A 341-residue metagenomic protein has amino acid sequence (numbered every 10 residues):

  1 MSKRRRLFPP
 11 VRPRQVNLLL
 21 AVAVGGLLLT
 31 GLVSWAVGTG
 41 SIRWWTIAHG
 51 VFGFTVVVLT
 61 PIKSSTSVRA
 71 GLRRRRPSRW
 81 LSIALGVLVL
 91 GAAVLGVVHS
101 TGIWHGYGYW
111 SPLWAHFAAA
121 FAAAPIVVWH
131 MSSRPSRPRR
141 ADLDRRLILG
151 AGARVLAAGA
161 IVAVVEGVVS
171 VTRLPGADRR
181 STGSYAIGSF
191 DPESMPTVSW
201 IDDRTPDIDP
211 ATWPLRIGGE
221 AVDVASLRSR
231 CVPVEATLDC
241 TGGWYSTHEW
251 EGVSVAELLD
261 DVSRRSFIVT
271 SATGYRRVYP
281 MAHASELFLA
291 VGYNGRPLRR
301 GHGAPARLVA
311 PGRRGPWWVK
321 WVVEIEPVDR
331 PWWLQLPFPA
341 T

Functional and structural regions predicted by a protein language model:
M1-P196, R204-P206: Membrane-embedded alpha-helical bundles that constitute the cytochrome b-like, heme-associated redox core of multi-pass
S65, T101-G102, V168-T341: Structured, non-membrane catalytic/scaffold regions adjacent to prosthetic-group chemistry
